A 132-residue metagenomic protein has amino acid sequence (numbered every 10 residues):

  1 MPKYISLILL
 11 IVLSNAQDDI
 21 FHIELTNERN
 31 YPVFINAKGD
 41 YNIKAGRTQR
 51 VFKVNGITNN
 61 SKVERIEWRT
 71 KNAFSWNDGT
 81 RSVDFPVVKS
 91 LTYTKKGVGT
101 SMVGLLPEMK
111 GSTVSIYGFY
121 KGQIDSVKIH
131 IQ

Functional and structural regions predicted by a protein language model:
Y4-L13: Sec-dependent N-terminal signal peptides
Q17-T48, N59, F74-W76, T80: Short, compositionally biased P/S/T/A/G/V-rich stretches that sit at domain boundaries
P32-K38, K71-T100: Low-complexity "stalk/linker" and mucin-like segments enriched in Ser/Thr/Pro/Ala/Gly
E67-R69: Beta-strand signatures of extracellular beta-sandwich domains
G97, L105-S112: Surface-exposed, short loops/turns at beta-strand junctions within beta-sandwich domains
K110-K121: Short, aromatic- and glycine-rich surface loops/edge beta-strands on solvent-exposed regions
I124-Q132: Edge beta-strands of extracellular beta-sandwich domains
